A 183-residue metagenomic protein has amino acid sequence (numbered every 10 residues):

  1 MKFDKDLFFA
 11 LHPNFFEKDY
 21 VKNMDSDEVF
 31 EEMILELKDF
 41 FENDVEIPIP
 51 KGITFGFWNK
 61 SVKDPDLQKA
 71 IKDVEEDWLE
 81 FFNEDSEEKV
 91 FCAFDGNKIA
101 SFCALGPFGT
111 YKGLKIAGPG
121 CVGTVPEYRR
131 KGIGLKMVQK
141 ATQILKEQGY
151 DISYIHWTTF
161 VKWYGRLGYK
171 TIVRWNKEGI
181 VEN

Functional and structural regions predicted by a protein language model:
M1-K51: Acyl-donor-binding surface of acyltransferase catalytic domains
D4-M24, E147, W157-N176, V181-E182: Conserved active-site alpha-helix within GNAT-family acetyltransferase domains
D6, E42-E80, V90: Short amphipathic alpha-helix that is part of the acyltransferase structural core
D27-I34, E88, V173-K177: Short hydrophobic/aromatic beta-strand or adjacent loop that forms the aromatic wall/cage of a ligand/substrate-binding
Q68-P126: A conserved beta-strand-loop-helix scaffold within acyl/acetyltransferase catalytic domains
P119, S153-W157: Conserved hydrophobic beta-strand within the GNAT/NAT acetyltransferase core sheet that lines the active-site cleft
C121-T124, R130-Q143, E147, R166: Conserved acetyl-CoA-binding loop-helix of GNAT-fold acetyltransferases
